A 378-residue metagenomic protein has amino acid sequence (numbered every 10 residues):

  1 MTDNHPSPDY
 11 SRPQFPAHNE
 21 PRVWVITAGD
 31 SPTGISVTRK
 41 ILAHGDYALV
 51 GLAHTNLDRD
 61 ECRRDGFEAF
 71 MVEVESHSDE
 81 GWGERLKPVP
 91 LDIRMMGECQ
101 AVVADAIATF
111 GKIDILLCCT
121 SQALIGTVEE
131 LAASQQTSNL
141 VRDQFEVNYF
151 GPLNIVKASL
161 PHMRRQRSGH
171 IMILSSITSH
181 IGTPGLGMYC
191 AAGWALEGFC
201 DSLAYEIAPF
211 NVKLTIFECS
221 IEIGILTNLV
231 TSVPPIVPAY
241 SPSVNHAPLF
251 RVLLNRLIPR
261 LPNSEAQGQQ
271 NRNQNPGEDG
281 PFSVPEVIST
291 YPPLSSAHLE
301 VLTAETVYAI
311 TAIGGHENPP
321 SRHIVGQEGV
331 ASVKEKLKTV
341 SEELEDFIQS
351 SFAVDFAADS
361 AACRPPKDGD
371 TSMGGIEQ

Functional and structural regions predicted by a protein language model:
H5-T55: Canonical Rossmann dinucleotide-binding motif of NAD(H)/NADP(H)-dependent dehydrogenases/reductases, specifically
V74-G97: Rossmann-fold cofactor-recognition segment
W82-K87, D105-C118, L124-T127, T137: A glycine-rich helix->loop->beta "capping" turn within Rossmann-like NAD(P)(H)-dependent oxidoreductase domains
A123-R142, G185-M188: Conserved mid-core segment of classical short-chain dehydrogenase/reductases
V156, A192: Active-site helix of classical SDR
S176: Residue(s) in the substrate-gating loop at a strand-loop-helix junction that position the organic substrate next
P209-P319: SDR active-site lid
